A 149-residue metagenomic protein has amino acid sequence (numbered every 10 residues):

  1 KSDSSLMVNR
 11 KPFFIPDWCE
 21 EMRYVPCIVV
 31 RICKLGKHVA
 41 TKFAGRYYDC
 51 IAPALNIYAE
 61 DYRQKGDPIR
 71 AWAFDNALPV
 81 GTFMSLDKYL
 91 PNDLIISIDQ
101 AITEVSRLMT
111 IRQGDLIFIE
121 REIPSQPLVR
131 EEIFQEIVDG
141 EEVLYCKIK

Functional and structural regions predicted by a protein language model:
K1-L116, I123-K149: Catalytic-core "active-site belt" of small-molecule-metabolizing enzymes, emphasizing His/Asp/Glu-rich regions
